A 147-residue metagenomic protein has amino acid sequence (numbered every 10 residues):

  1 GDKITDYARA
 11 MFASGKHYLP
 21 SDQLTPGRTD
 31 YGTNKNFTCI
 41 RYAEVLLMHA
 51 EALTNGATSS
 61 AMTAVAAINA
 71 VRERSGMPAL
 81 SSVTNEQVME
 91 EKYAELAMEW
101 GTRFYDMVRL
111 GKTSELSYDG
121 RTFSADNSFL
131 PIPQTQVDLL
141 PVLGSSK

Functional and structural regions predicted by a protein language model:
G1-R41, S146: Flexible, polar/acidic helix-loop-strand segments at domain edges
I4, M11, I40, I68 (+2 more regions): Weak global preference for isoleucine
G32, N36-F37, R72, M77-K147: Long, intrinsically disordered, low-complexity segments
N36-A70, N85-A94: Extended, hydrophobic/aromatic-rich amphipathic alpha-helical segments that build helical scaffolds
